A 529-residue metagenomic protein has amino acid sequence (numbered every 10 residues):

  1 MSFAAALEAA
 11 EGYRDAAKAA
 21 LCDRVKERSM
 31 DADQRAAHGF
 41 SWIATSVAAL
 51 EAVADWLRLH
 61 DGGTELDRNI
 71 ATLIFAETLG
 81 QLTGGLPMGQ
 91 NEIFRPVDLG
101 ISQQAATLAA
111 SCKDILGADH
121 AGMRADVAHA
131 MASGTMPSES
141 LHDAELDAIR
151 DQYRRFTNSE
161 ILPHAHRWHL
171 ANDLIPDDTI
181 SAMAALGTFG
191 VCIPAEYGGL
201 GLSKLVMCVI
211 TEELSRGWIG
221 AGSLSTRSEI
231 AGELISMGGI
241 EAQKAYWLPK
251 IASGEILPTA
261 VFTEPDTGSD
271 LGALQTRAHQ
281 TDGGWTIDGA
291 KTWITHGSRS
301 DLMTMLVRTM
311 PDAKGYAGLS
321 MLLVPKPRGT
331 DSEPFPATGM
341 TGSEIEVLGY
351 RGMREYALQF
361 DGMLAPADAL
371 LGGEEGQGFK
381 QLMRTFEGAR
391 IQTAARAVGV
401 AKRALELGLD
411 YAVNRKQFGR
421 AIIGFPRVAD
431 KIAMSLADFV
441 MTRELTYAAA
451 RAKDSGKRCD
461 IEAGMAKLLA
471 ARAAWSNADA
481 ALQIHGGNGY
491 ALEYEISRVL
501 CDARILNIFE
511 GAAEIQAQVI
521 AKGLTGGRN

Functional and structural regions predicted by a protein language model:
M1-R216, A221, T226, G238 (+5 more regions): Alpha-helical interface subdomain recognition
G199-L202, S269, S332-P336, A369-E375: Cytochrome P450 core scaffold surrounding the K-helix E-X-X-R motif and the conserved "meander" helix-loop region
A252, P265-Q275, E333-G339: Active-site-adjacent elements of ketosynthase-type condensing enzymes
G254-F262, L306: A short, Trp-centered hydrophobic/proline-enriched beta-strand micro-motif
D266-S269, W293-H296, P311-A313, E346-R354: Short Gly/Pro-enriched turn/cap motifs at secondary-structure boundaries
G284, D288-M340: A short core secondary-structure module
T330-G362: Flexible, small-/acidic-enriched active-site or ligand-binding loops
D361-K380: Long, acidic (Asp/Glu-rich), low-complexity accessory segments flanking structured domains
